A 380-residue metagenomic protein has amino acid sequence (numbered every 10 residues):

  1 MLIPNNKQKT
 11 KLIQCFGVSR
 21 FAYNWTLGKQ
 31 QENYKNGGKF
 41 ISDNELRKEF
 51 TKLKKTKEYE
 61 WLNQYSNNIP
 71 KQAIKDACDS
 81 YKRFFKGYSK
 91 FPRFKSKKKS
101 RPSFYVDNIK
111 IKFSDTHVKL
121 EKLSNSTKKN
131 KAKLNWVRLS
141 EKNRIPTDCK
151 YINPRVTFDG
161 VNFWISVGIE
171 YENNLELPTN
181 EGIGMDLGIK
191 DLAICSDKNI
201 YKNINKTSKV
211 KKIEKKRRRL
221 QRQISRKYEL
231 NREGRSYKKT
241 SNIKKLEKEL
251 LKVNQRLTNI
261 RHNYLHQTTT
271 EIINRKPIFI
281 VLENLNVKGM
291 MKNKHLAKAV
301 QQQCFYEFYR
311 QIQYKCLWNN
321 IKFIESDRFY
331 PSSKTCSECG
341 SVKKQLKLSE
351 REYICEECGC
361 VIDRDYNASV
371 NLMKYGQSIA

Functional and structural regions predicted by a protein language model:
M1-P70: Gly/serine-rich nucleotide phosphate-binding loop at the start of the catalytic core of nucleotide/ADP-ribose-handling
K7, Q72, Q303, E307: Charged, alpha-helix-enriched surfaces in structured cytosolic catalytic cores of large nucleotide-utilizing machines
Y23-Q30, Y34, Y81-Y88, D191 (+2 more regions): A generic secondary-structure signal for well-formed alpha-helical elements
T26, A73-F84, Y366-I379: Stable alpha-helical structural segments in soluble proteins, enriched in small hydrophobic residues
Q31-K35, F85-K90, I278, C316-F323: Surface-exposed helix-capping loop/turn segments at secondary-structure junctions
L46-T157, Q255: Acidic carboxylate diad motif detector
G160-A380: Positively charged, helix-rich recognition surfaces that bind polyanionic ligands
